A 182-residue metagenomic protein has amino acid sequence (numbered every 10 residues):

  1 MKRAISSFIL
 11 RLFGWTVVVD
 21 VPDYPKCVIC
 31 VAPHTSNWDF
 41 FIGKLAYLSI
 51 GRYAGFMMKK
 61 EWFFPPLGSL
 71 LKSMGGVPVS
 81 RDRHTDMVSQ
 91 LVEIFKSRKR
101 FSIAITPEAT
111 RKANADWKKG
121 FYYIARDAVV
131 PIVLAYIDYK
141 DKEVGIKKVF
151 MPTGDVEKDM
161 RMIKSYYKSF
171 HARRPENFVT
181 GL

Functional and structural regions predicted by a protein language model:
M1, I5, H84-L182: Non-catalytic C-terminal accessory region of glycerolipid acyltransferases and related lyso-lipid remodeling enzymes
A4-C27, T180: A short, well-structured juxtamembrane/interface segment
S6-L10, A32-H34, P78-R83, T110-K112: Short, flexible loop segments at the rims of nucleotide/cofactor-binding pockets, characterized by
R11, L48, R126: Anion (oxyanion) recognition and catalysis
G14, G51-Y53, S73, R100 (+1 more regions): A generic structural signal for alpha->beta connector loops
G14-P22, I42-G43, S89-V92, K119: A generic local structural motif
D20-D82, Y139, K148: Catalytic core of membrane glycerolipid acyltransferases/transacylases, capturing the structured, soluble-facing
